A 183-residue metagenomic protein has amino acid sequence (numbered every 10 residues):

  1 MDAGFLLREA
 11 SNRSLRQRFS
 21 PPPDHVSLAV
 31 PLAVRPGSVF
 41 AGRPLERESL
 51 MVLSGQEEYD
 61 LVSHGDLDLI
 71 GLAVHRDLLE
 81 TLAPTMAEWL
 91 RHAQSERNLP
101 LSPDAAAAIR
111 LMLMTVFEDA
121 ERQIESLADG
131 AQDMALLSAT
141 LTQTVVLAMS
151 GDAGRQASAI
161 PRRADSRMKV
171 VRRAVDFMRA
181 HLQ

Functional and structural regions predicted by a protein language model:
M1, F5-P21: Conserved short histidine dyad/triad with adjacent acidic residue
D2-F5, D24, R47, E57: Generic hydrophobic, aliphatic-rich segments that mediate packing or membrane embedding
A10-L15, P31-P36, S54-E57: Short acidic (Asp/Glu) patches
F19-P22, S63-G65: Short glycine/proline-enriched turns and hinge-like loops at secondary-structure junctions
S20-G37: Short, conserved beta-strand element in jelly-roll/cupin
G37-L182: Alpha-helical bundle regulatory/interaction domains
